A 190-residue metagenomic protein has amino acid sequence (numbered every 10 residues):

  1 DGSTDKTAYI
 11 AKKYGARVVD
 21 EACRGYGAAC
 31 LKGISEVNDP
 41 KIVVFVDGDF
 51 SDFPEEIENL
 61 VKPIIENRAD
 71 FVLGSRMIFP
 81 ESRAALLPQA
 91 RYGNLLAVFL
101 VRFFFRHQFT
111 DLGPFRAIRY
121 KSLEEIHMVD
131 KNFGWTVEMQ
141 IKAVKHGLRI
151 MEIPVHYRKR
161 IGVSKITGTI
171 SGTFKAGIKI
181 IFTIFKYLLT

Functional and structural regions predicted by a protein language model:
D1-T7: A conserved acidic beta->alpha catalytic loop
T7, E55-I57, M139: Acidic donor-diphosphate engagement hotspot in glycosyltransferases and nucleotidyltransferases that stabilizes
I10, K179-T190: Terminal low-complexity segments of carbohydrate-biosynthetic enzymes
Y14-G15: Short, structured coil segments at secondary-structure junctions
V19-R24, A28-E36, P54-F133, K159-K175 (+2 more regions): Acceptor/aglycone-binding surface of glycosyltransferases and processive sugar-polymer synthases
V37-K41, E66, L148: Active-site acidic short loop of glycosyltransferases
P40-S51: Short beta-strand-to-loop acidic/aromatic patch adjacent to the donor-nucleotide binding site
H107, D130-K131, I141-R158: Catalytic donor-sugar/metal-binding loop of nucleotide-sugar-dependent glycosyltransferases
